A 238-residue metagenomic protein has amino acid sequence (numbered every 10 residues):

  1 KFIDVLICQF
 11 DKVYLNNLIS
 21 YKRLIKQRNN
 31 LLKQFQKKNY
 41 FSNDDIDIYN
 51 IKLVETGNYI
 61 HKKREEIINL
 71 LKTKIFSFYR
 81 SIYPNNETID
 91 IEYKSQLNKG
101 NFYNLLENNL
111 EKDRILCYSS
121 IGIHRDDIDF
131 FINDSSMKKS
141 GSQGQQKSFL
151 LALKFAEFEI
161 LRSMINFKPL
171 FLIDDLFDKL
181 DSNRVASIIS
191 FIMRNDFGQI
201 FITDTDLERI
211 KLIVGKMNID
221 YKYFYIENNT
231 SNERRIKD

Functional and structural regions predicted by a protein language model:
K1-L31: Extended, charged alpha-helical "arm/stalk" segments used for dimerization and assembly in large NTPase-driven machines
D4-K12, K33, V54-H61, S135: A broad detector of the eukaryotic-type serine/threonine protein kinase catalytic domain
Y14, N39-Y40: Short, structured loop/turn "capping" segments at alpha-beta junctions
L32-N39: Secondary-structure edge/capping motif, primarily at the C-terminal ends of alpha-helices and the immediately following
Y40-L170, K179, N183-S190, R194-F201 (+3 more regions): Conserved NTPase motor "head" modules and their coupling/switch loops across ABC/AAA+ ATPases, GTPases, and GHKL ATPases
D174-L176: Walker B catalytic acidic pair
